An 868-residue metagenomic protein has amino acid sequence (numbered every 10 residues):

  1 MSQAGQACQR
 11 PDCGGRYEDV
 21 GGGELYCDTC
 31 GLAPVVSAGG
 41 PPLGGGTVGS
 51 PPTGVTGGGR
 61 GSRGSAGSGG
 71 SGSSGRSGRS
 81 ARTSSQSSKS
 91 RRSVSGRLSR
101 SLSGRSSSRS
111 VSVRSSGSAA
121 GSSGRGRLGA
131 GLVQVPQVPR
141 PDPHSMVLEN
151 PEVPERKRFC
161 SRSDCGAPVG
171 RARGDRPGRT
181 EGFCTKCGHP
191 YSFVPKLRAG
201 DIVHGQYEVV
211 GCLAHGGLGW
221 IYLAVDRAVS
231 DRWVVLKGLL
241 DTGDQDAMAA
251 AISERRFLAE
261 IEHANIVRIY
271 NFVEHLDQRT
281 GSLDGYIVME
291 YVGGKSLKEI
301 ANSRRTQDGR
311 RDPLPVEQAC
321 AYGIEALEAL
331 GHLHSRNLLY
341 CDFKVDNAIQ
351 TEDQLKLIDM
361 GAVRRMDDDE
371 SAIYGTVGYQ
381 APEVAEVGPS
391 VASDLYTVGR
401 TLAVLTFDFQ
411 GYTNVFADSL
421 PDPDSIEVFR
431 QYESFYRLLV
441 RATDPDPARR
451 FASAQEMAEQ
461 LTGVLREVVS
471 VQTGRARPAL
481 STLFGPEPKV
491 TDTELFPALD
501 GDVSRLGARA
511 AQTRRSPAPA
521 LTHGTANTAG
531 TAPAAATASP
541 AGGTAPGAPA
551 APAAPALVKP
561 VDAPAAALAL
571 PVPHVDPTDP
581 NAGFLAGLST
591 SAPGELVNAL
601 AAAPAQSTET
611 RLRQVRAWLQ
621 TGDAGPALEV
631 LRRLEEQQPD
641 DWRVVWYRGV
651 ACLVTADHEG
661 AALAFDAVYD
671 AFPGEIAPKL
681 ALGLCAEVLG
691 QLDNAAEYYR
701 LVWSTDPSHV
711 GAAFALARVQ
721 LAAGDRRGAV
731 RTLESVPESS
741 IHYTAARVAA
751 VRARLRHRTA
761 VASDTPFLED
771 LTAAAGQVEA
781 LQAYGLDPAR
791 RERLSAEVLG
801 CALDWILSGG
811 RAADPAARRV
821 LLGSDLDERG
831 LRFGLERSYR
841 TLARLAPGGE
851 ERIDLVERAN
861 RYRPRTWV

Functional and structural regions predicted by a protein language model:
V209-G217, I221: Protein kinase glycine-rich loop
W220-A224, S230-D241: Glycine-rich ATP phosphate-binding loop
L240-I261: AlphaC helix of the eukaryotic protein kinase fold
E262-F272: Conserved HxN/HPN-centered segment at the entrance to the catalytic loop of eukaryotic protein kinase-like domains
N271-H275, Y286: A short, aromatic-enriched beta-strand patch in the conserved N-lobe beta-sheet of the protein kinase catalytic domain
R279-S296, I300: Conserved short submotifs of the Hanks-type protein kinase catalytic core that shape the nucleotide-binding pocket
Y322-G323: Activation segment signature within eukaryotic-like protein kinase domains
L330, H334-Q350: Catalytic-loop of the protein kinase fold
